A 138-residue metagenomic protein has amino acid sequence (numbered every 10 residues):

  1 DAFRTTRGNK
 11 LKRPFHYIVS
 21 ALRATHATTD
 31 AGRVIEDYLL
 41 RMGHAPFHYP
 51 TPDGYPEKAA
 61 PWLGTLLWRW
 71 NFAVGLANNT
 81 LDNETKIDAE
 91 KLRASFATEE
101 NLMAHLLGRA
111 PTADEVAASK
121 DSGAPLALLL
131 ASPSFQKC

Functional and structural regions predicted by a protein language model:
D1-C138: Flexible, low-complexity segments enriched for small/polar residues
